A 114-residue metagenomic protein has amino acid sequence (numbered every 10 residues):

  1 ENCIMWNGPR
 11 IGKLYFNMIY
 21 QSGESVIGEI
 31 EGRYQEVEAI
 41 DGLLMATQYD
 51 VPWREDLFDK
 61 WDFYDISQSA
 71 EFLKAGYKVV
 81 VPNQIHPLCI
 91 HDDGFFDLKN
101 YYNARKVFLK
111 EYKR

Functional and structural regions predicted by a protein language model:
E1-D56: Conserved catalytic core of nucleotide-sugar-dependent glycosyltransferases
E55-R114: C-terminal catalytic/acceptor-binding lobe
